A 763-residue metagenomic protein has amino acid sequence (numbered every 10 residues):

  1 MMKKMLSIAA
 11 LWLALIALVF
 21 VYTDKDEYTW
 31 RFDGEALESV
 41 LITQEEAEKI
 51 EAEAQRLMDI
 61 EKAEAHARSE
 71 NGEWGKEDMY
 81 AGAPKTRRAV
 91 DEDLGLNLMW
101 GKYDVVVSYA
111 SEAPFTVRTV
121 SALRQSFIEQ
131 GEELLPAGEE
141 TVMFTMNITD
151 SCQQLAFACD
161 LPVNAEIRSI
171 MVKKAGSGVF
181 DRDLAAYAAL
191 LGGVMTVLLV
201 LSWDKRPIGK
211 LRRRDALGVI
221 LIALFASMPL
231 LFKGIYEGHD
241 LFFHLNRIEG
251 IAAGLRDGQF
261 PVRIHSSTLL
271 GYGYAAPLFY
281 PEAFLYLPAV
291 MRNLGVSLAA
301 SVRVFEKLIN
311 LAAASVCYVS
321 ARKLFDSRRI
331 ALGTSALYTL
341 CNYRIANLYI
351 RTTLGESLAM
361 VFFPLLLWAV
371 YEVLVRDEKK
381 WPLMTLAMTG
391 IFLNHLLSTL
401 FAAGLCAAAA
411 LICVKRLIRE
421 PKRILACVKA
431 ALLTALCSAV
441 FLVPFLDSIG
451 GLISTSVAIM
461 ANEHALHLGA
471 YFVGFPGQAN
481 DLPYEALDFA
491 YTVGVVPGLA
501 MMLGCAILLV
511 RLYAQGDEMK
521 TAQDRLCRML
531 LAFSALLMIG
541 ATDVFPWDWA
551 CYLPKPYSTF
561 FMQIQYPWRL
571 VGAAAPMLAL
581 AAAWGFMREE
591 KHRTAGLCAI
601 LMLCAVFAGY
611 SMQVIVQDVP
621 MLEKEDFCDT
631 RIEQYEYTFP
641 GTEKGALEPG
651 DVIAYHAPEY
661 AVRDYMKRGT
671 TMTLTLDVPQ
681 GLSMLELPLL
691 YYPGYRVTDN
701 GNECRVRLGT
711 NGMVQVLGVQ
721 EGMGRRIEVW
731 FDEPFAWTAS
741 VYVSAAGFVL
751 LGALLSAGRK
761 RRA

Functional and structural regions predicted by a protein language model:
M2-E27, K173-V619, R726-F731, A736-A763: Membrane-embedded transmembrane-helix bundle of lipid-linked glycan/lipid transferases
G34-E70, G75, Q617-T670: Membrane-interface segments at or immediately adjacent to transmembrane helices that form the boundary between
A36-A54, W74-Y103, E140-V142, R668-T675: Short beta-strands within extracellular/lumenal beta-sheet-rich domains
L37-I42, A47-I50, L123-C152: Extracellular carbohydrate recognition and processing domains and analogous Trp-centered ligand-binding platforms
P84-D91, L96-W100, V106-G138, D699: Extracellular ligand-binding interfaces
L94, T141-N147, Q715-Q720: Exposed aromatic-hydrophobic patches
M99-E112, L155-C159, L685-L689: A short beta-strand element within beta-rich, extracytoplasmic domains of secreted/secretory-pathway proteins
C152, P162, L647-A763: Active-site-proximal, structured, solvent-exposed surfaces of multi-pass membrane proteins that position macromolecular
